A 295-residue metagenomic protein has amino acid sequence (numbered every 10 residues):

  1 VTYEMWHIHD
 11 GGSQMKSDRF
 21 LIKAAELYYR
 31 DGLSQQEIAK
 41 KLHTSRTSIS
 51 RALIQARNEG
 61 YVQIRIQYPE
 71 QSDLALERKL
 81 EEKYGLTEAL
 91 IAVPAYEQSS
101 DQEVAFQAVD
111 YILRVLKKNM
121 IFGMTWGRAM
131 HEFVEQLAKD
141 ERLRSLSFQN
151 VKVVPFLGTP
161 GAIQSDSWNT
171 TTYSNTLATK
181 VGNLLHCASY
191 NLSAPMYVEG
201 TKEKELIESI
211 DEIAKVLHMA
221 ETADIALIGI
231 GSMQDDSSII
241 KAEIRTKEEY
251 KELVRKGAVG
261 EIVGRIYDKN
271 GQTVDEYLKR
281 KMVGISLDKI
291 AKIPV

Functional and structural regions predicted by a protein language model:
T2-R19: Short, Lys/Arg-enriched anionic-surface-contact patches
S17-G32: Short, amphipathic alpha-helical "recognition" segments used to contact nucleic acids or chromatin
S34-L42: Short alpha-helical "recognition helix" segments of helix-turn-helix
S50-A52: Key DNA-contacting residues within the recognition helix of helix-turn-helix
R78, K83-D110, V115-K118, L146-Q234 (+2 more regions): Ligand-binding beta-strand-loop-alpha-helix segment within the catalytic cores of soluble metabolic enzymes
D101, T273-V295: ATP/nucleoside-binding phosphotransfer catalytic cores, i.e., glycine-rich phosphate-binding loops
I239-K269: Gly/Ser/Thr-rich active-site loops/lids in small-molecule metabolic enzymes that frequently grip phosphoryl groups
